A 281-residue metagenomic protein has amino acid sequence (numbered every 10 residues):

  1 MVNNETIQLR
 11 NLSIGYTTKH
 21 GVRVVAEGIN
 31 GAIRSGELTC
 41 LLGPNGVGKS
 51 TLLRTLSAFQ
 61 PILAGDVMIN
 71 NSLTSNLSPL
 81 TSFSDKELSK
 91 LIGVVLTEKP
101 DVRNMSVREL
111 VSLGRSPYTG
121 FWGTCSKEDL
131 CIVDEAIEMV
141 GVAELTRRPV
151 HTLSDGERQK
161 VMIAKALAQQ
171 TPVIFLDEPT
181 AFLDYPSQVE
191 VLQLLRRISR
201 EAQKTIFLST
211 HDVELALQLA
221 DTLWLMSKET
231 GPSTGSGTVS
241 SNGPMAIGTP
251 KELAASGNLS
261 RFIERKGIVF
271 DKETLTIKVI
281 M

Functional and structural regions predicted by a protein language model:
L42-P44: The feature captures the beta-strand-to-loop junction immediately N-terminal to the Walker
S57: Helix-to-loop junction immediately C-terminal to a conserved catalytic motif
D66-E87: ABC ATPase NBD Q-loop/coupling interface
S112, K127-L145: Conserved ABC ATPase "signature" region
P149-L153: Conserved ABC ATPase signature
I174-D177: Catalytic Walker B motif of ABC-type/P-loop ATPase nucleotide-binding domains
R261-M281: ABC ATPase nucleotide-binding domains
